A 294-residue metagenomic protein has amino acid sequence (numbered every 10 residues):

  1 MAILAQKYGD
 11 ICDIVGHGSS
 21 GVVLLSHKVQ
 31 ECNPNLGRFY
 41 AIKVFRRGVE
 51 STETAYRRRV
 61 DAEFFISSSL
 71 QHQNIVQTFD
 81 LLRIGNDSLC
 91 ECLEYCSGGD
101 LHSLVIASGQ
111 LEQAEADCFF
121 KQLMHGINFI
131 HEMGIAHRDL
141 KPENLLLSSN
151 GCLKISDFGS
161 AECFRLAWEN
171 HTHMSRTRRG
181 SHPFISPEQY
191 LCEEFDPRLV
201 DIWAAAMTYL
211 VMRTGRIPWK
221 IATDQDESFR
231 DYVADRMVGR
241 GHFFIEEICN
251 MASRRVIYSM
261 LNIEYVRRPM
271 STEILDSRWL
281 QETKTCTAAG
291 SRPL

Functional and structural regions predicted by a protein language model:
C12-S19, V23: Protein kinase glycine-rich loop
V22-V49: Glycine-rich ATP phosphate-binding loop
Q77-D87: Short beta-strand micro-motifs within the conserved protein kinase catalytic domain, predominantly in the N-lobe
G85-E94, H102-S103: A conserved loop-to-beta-strand element in the N-lobe of protein kinase catalytic cores that borders the ATP-binding
F119-F120: Activation segment signature within eukaryotic-like protein kinase domains
H173-Q189: Conserved activation segment of eukaryotic-like protein kinases, specifically the C-terminal portion of the activation
R216-Y265: C-terminal lobe of the eukaryotic/viral protein kinase catalytic domain
I263-T287: Terminal C-lobe "cap" of eukaryotic-type protein kinase domains
